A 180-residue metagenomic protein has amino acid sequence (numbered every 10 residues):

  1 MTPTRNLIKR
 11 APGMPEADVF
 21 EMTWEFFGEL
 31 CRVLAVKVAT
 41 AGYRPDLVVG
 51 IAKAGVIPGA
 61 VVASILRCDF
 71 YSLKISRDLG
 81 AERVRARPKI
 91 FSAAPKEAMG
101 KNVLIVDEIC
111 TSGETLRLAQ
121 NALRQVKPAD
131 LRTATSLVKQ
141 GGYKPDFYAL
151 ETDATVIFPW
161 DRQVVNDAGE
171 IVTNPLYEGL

Functional and structural regions predicted by a protein language model:
M1-R44: Active-site-facing substrate-recognition patch
T2-A17, Q120-L180: PRPP-dependent phosphoribosyltransferase catalytic core
E29-A81: Conserved PRPP/pyrophosphate-binding segment of the phosphoribosyltransferase/PRPP-pathway fold
V38-R44, E97-M99, V126-K127: Glycine-rich phosphate-binding loop signature in dinucleotide/nucleotide-binding domains
L47, Y71, L104, R132-A134: A structural signal for isolated positions on well-ordered beta-strands in alpha/beta enzyme cores
A54, T111, T115: Conserved glycine-rich SAM-binding loop
S64-V103, E114-N121: Short, glycine/charge-rich flexible loops or terminal/linker lids adjacent to PRPP-binding catalytic cores
